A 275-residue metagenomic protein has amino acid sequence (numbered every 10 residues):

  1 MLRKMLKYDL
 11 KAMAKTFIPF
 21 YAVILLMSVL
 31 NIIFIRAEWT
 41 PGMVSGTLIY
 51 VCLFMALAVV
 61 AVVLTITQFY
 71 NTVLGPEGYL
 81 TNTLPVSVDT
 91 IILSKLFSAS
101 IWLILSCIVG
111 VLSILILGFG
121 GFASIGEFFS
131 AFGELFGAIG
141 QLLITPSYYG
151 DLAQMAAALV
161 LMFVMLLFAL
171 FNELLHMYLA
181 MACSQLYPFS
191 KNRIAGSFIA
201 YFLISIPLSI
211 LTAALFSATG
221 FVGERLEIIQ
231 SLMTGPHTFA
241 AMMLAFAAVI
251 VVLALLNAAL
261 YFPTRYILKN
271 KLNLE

Functional and structural regions predicted by a protein language model:
M1-E77, V88-E275: Hydrophobic alpha-helical transmembrane segments of membrane proteins
